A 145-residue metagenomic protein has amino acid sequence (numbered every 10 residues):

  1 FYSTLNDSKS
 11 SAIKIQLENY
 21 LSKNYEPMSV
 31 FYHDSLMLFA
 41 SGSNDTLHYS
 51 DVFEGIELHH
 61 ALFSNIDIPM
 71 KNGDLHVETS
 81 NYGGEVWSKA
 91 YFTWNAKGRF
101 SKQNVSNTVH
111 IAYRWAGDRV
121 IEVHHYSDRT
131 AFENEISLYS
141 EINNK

Functional and structural regions predicted by a protein language model:
F1-S22, V30, N143-K145: Short, low-complexity N-terminal intrinsically disordered segments enriched in polar/charged residues
K23-A40: Short, well-ordered alpha-helical segments enriched in acidic and aromatic residues
Y32, G42, F92-W94, S127: A mature extracytoplasmic/lumenal domain signature
S35-F63: Short solvent-exposed beta->alpha transition segments
I56-S101: Surface-exposed, charged secondary-structure patches
G83-E85, Y113-V120: Short, solvent-exposed coil/turn segments at beta-strand boundaries
N104-H110: Short, surface-exposed coil-to-beta transition loops
I121-K145: Low-complexity, intrinsically disordered terminal/linker segments enriched in charged and Gly/Pro repeats
